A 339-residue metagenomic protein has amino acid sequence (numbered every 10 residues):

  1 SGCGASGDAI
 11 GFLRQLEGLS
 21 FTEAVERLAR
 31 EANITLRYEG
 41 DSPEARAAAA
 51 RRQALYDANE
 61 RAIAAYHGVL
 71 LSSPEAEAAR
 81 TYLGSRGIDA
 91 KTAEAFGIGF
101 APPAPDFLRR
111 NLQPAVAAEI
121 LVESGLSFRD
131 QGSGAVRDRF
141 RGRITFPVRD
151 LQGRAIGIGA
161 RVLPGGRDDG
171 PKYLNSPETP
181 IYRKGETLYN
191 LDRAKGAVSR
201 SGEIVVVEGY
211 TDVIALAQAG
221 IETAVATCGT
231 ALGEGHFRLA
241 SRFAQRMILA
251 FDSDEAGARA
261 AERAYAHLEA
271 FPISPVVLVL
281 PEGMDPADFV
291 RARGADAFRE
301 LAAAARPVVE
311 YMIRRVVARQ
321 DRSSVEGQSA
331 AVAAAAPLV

Functional and structural regions predicted by a protein language model:
S1, I10, I204-V206, Q245-A256 (+1 more regions): Acidic beta-strand-to-loop metal/phosphate-binding motif
S1-S124, A135-D138, R143, S176: Non-catalytic accessory segments of DNA primases and related replication-initiation nucleases
G4, T211, A231-L232, F251-A261 (+2 more regions): Acidic, metal-coordinating catalytic cores used for nucleic-acid/nucleotide bond scission and strand-transfer chemistry
Q15-I34, G142-L163, A287-G294, F298-A302: Structured, non-catalytic alpha/beta "coupling" segments that mediate domain-domain communication and provide generic
A47-A64, P102-F243, M247, A261: Phosphate-handling DNA/RNA-contact segment within nucleic-acid enzymes
G220, F243, F271, R293-G294: Short, structured coil segments at secondary-structure junctions
L239, F243, A266-I273: Arginine/glycine-rich "motif VI" loop of SF2 helicases in the C-terminal RecA-like domain
P272-V339: C-terminal or mid-to-C-terminal helical accessory/interaction module adjacent to the motor/catalytic core
